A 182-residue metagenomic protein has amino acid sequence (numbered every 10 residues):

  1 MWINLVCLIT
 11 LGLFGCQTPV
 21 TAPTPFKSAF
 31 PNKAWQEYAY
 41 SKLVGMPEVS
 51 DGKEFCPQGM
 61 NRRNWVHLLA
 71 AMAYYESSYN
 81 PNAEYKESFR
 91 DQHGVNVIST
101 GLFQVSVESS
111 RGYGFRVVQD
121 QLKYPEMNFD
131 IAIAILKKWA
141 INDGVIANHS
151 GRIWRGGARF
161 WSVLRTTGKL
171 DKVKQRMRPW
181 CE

Functional and structural regions predicted by a protein language model:
M1-L8: Sec-dependent signal peptide recognition, specifically the positively charged N-region followed immediately by
C16-E182: Catalytic glycan-binding domains that act on GlcNAc-containing polysaccharides
